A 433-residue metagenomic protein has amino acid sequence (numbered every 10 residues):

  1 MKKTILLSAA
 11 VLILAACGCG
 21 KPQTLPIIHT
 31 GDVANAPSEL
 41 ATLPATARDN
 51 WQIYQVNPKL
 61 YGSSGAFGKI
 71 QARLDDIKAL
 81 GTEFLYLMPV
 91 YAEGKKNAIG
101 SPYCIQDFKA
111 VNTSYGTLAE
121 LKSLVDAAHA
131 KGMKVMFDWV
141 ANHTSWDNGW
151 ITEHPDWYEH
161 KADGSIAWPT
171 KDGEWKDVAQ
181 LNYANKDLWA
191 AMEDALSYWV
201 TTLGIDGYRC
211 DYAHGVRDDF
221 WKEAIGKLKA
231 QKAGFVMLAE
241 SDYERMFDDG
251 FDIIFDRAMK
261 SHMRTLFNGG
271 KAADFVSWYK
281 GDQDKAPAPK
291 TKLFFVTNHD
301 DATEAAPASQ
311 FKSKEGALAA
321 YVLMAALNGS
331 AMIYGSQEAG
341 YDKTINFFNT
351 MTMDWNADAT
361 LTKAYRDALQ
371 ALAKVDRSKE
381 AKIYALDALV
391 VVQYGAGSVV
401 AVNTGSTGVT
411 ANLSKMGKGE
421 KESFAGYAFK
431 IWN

Functional and structural regions predicted by a protein language model:
M1-T4, G20-K21: Positively charged n-region of N-terminal signal peptides that target proteins for export
T4-I13: Sec-dependent N-terminal signal peptides
A15-G18: C-terminal motif of bacterial Sec signal peptides marking the signal peptidase cleavage site
L25-P37, D194, T201, D206 (+8 more regions): Active-site-proximal helices and loops of the catalytic beta/alpha 8
N35-F84, P89-L203, E223-Q231: Substrate-binding/active-site clefts of carbohydrate-active enzymes
Q52-V56, L85-L87, V135-F137, Y208 (+3 more regions): Hydrophobic faces of well-ordered beta-strands that scaffold small-molecule active sites in alpha/beta enzyme cores
Y321-K343: Substrate-binding cleft of secreted/luminal carbohydrate-active enzymes
V399-G405: Asparagine-centered strand-capping/turn motif at beta-strand->loop junctions
